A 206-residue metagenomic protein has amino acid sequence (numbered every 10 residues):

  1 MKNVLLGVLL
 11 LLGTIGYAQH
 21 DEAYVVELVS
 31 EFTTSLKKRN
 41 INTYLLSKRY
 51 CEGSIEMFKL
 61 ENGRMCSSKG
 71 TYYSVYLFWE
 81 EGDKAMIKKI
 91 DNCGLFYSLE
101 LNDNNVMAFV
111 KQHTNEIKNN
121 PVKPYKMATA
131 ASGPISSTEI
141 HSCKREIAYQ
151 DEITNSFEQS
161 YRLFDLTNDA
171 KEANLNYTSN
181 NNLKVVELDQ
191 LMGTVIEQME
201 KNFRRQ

Functional and structural regions predicted by a protein language model:
M1-E27: Bacterial Sec-dependent N-terminal signal peptides
Q19-Q206: Function-determining sites in protein domains
